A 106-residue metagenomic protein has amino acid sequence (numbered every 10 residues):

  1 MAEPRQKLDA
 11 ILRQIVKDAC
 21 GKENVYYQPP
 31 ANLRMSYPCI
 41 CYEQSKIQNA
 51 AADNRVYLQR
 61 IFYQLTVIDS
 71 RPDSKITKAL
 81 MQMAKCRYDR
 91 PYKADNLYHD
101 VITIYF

Functional and structural regions predicted by a protein language model:
M1-I47: Small/polar-rich, solvent-exposed N-terminal microdomains that initiate assembly or binding
R13, F62-K85: Short cationic/low-complexity microdomains
R34, R55-R60, A94-Y98: A generic structural micro-feature
M35, A50, S74-K75: Short active-site-adjacent helix-start/loop capping segments
I47-D53: A short, acidic/glycine-rich surface segment
Q59-R71, Y98-F106: Oligomerization/assembly interface segments of phage tail-like spikes and tubes
K78-F106: Acidic-leaning, charged glycine-interspersed low-complexity segments
